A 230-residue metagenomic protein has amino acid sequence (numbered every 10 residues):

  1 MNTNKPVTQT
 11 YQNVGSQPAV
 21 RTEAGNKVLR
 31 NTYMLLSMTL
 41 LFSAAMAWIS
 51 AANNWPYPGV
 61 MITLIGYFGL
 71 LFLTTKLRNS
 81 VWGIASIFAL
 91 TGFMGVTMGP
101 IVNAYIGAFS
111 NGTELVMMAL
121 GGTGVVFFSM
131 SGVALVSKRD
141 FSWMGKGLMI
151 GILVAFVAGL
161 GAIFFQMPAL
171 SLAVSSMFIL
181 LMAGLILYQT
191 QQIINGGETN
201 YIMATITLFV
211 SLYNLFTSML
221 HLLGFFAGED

Functional and structural regions predicted by a protein language model:
M1-D230: A hydrophobic alpha-helical transmembrane-helix feature that marks the membrane cores and membrane-interface segments
